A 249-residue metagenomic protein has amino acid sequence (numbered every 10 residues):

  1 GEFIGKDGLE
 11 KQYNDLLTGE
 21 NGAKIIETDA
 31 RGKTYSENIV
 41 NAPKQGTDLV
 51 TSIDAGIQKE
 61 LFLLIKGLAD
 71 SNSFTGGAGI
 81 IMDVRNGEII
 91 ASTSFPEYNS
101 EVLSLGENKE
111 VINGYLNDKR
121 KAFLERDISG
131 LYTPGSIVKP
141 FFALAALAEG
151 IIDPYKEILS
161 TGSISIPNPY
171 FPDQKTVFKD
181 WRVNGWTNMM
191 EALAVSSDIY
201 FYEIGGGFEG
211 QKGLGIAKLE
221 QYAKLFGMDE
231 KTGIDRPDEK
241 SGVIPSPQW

Functional and structural regions predicted by a protein language model:
G1-G46: Small/polar-residue-rich segments within soluble enzyme cores
G8, G56, I137: Residue-level recognition of oxygen-bearing side chains
L9, Y13, K24, Q45-L49 (+3 more regions): Envelope-exposed proteins and targeting segments
T28-V40, I53, R85-I137, F141-W249: Beta-lactam-recognizing serine transpeptidase/beta-lactamase-like catalytic domain environment
T34-G77: Conserved, well-ordered alpha-helix/loop/beta-strand core segments that scaffold catalytic motifs
L61, G79-I90: Short, glycine-anchored, charge-dense loop/turn motifs used at functional sites
